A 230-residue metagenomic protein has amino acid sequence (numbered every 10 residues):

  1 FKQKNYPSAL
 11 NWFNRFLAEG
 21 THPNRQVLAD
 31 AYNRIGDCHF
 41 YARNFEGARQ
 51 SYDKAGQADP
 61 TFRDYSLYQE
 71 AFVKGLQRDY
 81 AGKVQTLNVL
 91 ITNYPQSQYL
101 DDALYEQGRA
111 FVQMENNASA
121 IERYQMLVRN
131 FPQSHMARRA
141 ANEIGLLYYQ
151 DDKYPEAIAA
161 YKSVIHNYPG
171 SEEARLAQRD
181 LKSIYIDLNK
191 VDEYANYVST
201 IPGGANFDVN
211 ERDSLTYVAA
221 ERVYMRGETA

Functional and structural regions predicted by a protein language model:
F1-A230: Acidic, polar-rich low-complexity tracts and alpha-helical solenoid repeat scaffolds
